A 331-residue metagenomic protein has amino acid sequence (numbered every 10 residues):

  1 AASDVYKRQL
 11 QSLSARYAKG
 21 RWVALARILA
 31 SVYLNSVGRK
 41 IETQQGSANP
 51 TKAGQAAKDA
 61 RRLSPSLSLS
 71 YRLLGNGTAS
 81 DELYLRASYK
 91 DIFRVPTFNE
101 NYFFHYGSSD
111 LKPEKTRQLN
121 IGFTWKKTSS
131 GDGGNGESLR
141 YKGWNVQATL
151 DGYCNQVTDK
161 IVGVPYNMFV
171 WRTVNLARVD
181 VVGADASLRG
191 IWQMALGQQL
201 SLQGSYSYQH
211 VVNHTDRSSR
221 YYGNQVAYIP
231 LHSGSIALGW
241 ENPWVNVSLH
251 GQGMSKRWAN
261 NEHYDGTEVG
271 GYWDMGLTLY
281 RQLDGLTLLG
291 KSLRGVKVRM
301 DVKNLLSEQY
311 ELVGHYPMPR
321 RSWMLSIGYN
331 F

Functional and structural regions predicted by a protein language model:
A1, N35-A57, F103, V164-R172 (+1 more regions): Solvent-exposed loop segments that connect transmembrane elements
A2-Y6: Short, small-residue-biased leader/transition segments that mark boundaries at the very start of proteins
K7, A57-R62, A79, L111-K115 (+5 more regions): Short sequence motifs at beta-strands and strand-loop junctions characteristic of Gram-negative outer-membrane
K7-L13, A30, L63-L67, G107 (+6 more regions): Hydrophobic, lipid-facing positions within transmembrane beta-strands of outer-membrane proteins
S12-R21, Y71-G77, L85, W125-R140 (+6 more regions): Outer-membrane beta-barrel proteins
Y17-A24, Y33, Y141-Q156, V174-N261 (+2 more regions): Gram-negative outer-membrane beta-barrel transporters
R72-T78, L83-K90, R94, P113-I191 (+1 more regions): Membrane-embedded beta-barrel scaffold of Gram-negative outer-membrane proteins
G253-N260, L279-F331: C-terminal beta-signal and adjacent terminal beta-strands/loops of Gram-negative outer-membrane beta-barrel proteins
